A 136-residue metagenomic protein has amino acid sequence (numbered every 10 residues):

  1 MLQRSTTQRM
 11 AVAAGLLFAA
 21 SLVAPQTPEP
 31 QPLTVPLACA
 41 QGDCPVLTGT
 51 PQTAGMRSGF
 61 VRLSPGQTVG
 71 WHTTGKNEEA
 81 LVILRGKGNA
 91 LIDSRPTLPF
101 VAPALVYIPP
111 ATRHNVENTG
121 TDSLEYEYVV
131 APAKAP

Functional and structural regions predicted by a protein language model:
L2, S21-R57, S64, G70-W71 (+4 more regions): A short, N-terminal "cap"/entry segment at the start of jelly-roll beta-barrel domains of the cupin/DSBH fold
L2-V12: Bacterial N-terminal signal peptides that target proteins for export
A11-S21: Bacterial N-terminal signal peptides
Q52-A54, K76, R95, T121-D122: Short strand-connecting beta-turns/loops that link adjacent beta-strands
V61, P65, A104-L105, Y126-Y128: Extracytoplasmic low-complexity repetitive segments enriched in small/polar residues
T68, E78-A102, T112: A short beta-strand-loop-beta hairpin characteristic of the jelly-roll/cupin
H72-T74, H114: Histidine-centered divalent metal-coordination motifs
P110-A135: Ligand-binding loop in jelly-roll beta-barrel domains
